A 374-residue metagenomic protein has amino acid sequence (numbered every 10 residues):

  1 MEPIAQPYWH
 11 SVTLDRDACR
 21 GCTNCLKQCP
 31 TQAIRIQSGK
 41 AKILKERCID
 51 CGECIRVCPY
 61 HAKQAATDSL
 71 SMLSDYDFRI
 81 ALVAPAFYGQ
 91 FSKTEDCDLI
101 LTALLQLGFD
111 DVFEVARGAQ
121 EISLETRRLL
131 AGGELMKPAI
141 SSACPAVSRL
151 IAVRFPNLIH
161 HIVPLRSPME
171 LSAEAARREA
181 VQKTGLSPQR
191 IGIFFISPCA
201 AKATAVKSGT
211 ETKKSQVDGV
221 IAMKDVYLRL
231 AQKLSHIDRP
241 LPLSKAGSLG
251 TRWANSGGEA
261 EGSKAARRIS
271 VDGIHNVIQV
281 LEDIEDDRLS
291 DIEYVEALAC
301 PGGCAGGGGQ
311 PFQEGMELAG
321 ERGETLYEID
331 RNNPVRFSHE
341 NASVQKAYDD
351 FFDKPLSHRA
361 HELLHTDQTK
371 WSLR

Functional and structural regions predicted by a protein language model:
E2-R16, R20-L44, I49, E53-D68 (+2 more regions): Iron-sulfur cluster-binding cysteine motifs and their immediate structural context in ferredoxin-like electron-transfer
Q64-R374: Iron-sulfur-associated redox domains of electron-transfer enzymes in respiratory and anaerobic energy metabolism
